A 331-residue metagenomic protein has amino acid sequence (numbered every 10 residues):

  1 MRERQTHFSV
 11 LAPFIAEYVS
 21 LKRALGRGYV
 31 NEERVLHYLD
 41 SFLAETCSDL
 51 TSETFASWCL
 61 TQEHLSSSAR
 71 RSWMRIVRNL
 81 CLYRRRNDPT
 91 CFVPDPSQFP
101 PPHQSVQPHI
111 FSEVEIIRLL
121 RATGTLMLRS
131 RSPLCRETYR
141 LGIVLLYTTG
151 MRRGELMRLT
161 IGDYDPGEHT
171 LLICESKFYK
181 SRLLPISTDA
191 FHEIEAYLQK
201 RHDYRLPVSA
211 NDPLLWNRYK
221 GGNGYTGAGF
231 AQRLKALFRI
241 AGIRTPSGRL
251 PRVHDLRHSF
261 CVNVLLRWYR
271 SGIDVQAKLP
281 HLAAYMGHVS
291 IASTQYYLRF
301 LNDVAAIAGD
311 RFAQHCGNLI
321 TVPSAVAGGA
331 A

Functional and structural regions predicted by a protein language model:
M1-A331: Conserved catalytic core of the tyrosine transesterase superfamily
